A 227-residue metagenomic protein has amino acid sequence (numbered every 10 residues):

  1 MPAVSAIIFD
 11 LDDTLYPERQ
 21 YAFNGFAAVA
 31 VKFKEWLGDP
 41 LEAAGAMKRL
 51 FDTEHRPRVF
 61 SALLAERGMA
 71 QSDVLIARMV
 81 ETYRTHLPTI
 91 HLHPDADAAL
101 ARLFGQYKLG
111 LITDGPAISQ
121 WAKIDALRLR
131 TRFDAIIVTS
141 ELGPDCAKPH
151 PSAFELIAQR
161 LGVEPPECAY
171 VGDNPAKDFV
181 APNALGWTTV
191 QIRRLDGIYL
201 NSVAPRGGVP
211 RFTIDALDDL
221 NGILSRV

Functional and structural regions predicted by a protein language model:
M1-V4, A101, K108, A117 (+1 more regions): Asp-based, Mg2+/Mn2+-dependent phosphohydrolase catalytic module
P2-P94: N-terminal helical cap/lid subdomain that shapes the substrate entry/recognition surface in HAD-like hydrolases
I8-D10, I112, V171-G172: Generic enzyme active-site microenvironment
N24, A28, A46, V59-A62 (+7 more regions): Alpha-helical elements of Rossmann-like donor-binding domains used by nucleotide-donor carbohydrate transfer enzymes
A27-K34, S61, A65, R84 (+5 more regions): Class I S-adenosyl-L-methionine
E54, I90-H93, D114-A117, K148 (+1 more regions): Short alpha-helix boundary/capping motifs
E81-L111, I118: Short, acidic loop-to-helix structural element flanking the phosphoryl-transfer center in phosphate-processing enzymes
